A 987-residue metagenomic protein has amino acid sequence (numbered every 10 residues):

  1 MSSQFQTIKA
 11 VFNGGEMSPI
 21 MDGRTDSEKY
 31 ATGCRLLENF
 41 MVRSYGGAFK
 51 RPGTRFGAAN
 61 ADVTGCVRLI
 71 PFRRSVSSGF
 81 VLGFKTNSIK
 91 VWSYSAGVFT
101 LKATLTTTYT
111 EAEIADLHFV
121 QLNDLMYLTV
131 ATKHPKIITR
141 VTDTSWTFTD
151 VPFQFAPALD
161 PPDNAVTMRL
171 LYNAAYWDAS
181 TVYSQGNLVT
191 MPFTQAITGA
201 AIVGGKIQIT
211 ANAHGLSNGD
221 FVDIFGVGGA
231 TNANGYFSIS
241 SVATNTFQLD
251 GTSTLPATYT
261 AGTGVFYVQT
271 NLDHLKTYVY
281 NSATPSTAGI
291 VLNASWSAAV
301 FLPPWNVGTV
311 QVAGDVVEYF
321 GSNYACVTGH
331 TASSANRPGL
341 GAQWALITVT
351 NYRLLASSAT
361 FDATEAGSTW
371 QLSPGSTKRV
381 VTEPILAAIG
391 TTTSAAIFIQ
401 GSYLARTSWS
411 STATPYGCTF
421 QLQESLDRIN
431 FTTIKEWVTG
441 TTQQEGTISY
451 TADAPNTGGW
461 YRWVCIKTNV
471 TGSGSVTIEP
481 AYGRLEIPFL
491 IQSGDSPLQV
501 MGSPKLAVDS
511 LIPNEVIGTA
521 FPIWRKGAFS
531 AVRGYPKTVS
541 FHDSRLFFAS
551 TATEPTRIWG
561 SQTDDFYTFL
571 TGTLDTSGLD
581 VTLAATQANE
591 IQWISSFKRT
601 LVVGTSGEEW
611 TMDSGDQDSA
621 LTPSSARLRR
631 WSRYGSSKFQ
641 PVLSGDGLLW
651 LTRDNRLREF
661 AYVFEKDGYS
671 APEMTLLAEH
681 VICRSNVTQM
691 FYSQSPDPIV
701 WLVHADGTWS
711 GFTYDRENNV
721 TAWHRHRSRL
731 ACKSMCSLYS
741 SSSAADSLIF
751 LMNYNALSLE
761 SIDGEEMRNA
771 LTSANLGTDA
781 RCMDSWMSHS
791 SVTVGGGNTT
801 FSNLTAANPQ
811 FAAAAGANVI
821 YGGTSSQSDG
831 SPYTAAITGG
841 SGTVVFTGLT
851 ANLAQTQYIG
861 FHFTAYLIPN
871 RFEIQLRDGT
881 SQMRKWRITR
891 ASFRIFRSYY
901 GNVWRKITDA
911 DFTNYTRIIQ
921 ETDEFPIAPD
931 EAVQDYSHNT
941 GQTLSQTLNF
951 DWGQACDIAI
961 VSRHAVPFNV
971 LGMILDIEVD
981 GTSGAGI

Functional and structural regions predicted by a protein language model:
M1-D22, V98-L117, F155-N164, M168-Y172 (+9 more regions): Small/polar beta-strand repeat architecture
M1-T100, I137-L170, R379-V380, I385 (+4 more regions): N-terminal beta-propeller domains
W92, G417-K435, T611, G901-D923: Short, surface-exposed beta-strand/strand-loop-strand elements in extracellular ectodomains
F119, V539, R545, A585-N818 (+1 more regions): Beta-sheet-dominated scaffold domains
P162, S376, L771-Y833, I837 (+1 more regions): Extended beta-strand solenoid/passenger and fiber regions
T270, T382-G401, S425, S561 (+1 more regions): Short Trp-Ser/Thr-centered turn/loop motifs at beta-strand boundaries
L404-W409, D453-T471, T856-Y858, L948-H964: Noncatalytic modules at the cell exterior or secretory-pathway interfaces, chiefly beta-strand-rich lectin/adhesion
T471-R484, T864-V903, R963-I987: Exposed low-complexity, polar/acidic, P/S/T/G-rich flexible segments that act as propeptides, protease-susceptible
